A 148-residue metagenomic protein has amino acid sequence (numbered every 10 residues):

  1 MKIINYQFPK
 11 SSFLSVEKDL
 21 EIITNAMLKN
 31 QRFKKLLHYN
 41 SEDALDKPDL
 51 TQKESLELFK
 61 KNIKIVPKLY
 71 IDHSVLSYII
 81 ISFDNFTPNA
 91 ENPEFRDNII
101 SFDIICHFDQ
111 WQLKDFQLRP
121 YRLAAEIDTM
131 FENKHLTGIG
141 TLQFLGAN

Functional and structural regions predicted by a protein language model:
M1-N92: Small/polar-rich, solvent-exposed N-terminal microdomains that initiate assembly or binding
Q7-F8, W111-R119: Short, flexible/disordered intra-domain loops and linkers
F86, H107, E132: Residue-level marker of positions within ordered structural domains that often coincide with functionally constrained
N89, D109-Q112: Eukaryotic short linear interaction motifs
P93, C106, K114, I139-G140: Short linear functional motifs in flexible/disordered or boundary regions
P93-I100, D115-L123: "Short basic amphipathic alpha-helical interaction patches in structured regions
E94-Q110, I127: Oligomerization/assembly interface segments of phage tail-like spikes and tubes
L118-N148: Acidic-leaning, charged glycine-interspersed low-complexity segments
